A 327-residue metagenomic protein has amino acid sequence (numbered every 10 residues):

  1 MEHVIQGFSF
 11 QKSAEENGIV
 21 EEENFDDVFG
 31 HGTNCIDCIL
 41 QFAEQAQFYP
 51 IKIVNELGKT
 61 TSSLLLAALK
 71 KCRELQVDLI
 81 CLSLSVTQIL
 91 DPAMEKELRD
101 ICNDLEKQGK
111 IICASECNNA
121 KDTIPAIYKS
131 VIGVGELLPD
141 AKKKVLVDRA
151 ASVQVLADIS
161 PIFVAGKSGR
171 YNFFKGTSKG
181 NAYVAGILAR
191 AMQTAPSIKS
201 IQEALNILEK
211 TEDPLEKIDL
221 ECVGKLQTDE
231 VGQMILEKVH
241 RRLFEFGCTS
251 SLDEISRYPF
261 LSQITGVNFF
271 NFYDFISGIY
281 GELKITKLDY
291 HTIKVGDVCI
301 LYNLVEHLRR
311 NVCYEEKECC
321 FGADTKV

Functional and structural regions predicted by a protein language model:
M1-A46: Active-site core segment of subtilase-fold serine proteases
I5, S9-A14, K121-Q193: Extracellular S/T/G-rich loop segment that most often corresponds to the catalytic His/Ser-adjacent loop
N34-D37, A182-A189, D274: Short amphipathic alpha-helical face segments that pack within enzyme cores and frequently flank/anchor catalytic
I39-L57, S197-E212: Short helix-loop-beta-strand segments that form the rim/entrance of peptidase-like active sites
E44-Q47, Q76, S130, G266: Short loop/turn motifs at secondary-structure junctions
V54-Y128: Substrate-binding/access-modulating region of protease and related hydrolase catalytic domains
E209-V327: Phosphopantetheine-dependent thiolation modules in NRPS/PKS and related acyl-activating systems
